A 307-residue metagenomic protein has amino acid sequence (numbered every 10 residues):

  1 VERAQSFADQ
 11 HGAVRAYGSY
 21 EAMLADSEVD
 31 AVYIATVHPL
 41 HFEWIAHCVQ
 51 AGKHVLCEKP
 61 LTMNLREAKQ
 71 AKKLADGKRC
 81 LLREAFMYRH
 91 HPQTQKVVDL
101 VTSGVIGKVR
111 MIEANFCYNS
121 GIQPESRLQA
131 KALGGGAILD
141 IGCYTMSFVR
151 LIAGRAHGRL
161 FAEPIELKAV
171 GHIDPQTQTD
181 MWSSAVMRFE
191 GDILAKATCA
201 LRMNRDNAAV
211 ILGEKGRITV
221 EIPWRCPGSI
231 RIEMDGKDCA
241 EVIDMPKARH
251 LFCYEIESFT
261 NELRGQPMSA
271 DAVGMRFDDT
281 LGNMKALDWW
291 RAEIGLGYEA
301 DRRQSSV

Functional and structural regions predicted by a protein language model:
V1-A51, L296: N-terminal glycine-/serine-/threonine-rich beta1-alpha1-beta2 phosphate-ribose binding loop of Rossmann-like
A4, H41-I45, A68, T94 (+4 more regions): A general structural signal for well-ordered alpha-helical segments in protein cores
A31, V37-H38, F42-R89, G104: Beta-strand-loop-alpha-helix segment that lines the small-molecule cofactor/substrate pocket of alpha/beta enzymes
A31-Y33, E190, S258-V307: C-terminal helix-rich "cap/oligomerization" subdomain common to oxidoreductases
K72-L81, Q95-R110, F189, G213: Basic phosphate/pyrophosphate-binding loop/patch that engages nucleotide-derived ligands
Y88-L167, I173-P175: Predominantly a Rossmann-like dinucleotide-binding segment in NAD(P)-dependent oxidoreductases
D174-D180, F189-N261, S269-D278: NAD(P)-dinucleotide binding in Rossmann-like oxidoreductases
